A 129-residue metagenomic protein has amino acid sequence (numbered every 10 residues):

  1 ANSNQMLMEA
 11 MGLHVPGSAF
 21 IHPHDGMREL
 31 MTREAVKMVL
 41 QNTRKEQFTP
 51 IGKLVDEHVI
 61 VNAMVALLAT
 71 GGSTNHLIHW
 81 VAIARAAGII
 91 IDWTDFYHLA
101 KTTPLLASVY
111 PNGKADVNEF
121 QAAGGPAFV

Functional and structural regions predicted by a protein language model:
A1, M6-N112, D116-V117, Q121-A122: Accessory "access/gating" subregions that flank catalytic or transport cores
F128-V129: Long, charge-dense accessory insertions within large macromolecular proteins
